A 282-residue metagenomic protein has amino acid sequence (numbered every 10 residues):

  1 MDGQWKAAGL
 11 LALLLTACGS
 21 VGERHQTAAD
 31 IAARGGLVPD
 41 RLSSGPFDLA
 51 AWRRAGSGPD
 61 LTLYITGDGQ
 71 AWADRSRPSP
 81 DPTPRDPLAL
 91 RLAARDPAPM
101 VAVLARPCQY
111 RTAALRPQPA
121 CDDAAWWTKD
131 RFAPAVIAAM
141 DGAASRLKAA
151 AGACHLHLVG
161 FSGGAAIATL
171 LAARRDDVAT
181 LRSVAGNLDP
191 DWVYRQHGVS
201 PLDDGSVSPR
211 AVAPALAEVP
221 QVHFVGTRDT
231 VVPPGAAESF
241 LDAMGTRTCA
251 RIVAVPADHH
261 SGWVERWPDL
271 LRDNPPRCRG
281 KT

Functional and structural regions predicted by a protein language model:
G19-V21: Bacterial signal peptide processing site
H25-R53: N-terminal cap/lid segment of alpha/beta-hydrolase-fold proteins
G45-D48, A55-A105, Q109-A113: Short, surface-exposed "cap/lid" segments of acyl-processing enzymes
P119-K148: Alpha/beta-hydrolase active-site loop
V159-G164, A168: Gly/Ala-rich beta-loop-alpha elbow adjacent to hydrolase catalytic centers
G186-C249, V253-V255: The feature captures the conserved acid-bearing segment of alpha/beta-hydrolase catalytic domains
G235, D242-T282: C-terminal catalytic histidine-bearing segment of alpha/beta-hydrolase fold enzymes
